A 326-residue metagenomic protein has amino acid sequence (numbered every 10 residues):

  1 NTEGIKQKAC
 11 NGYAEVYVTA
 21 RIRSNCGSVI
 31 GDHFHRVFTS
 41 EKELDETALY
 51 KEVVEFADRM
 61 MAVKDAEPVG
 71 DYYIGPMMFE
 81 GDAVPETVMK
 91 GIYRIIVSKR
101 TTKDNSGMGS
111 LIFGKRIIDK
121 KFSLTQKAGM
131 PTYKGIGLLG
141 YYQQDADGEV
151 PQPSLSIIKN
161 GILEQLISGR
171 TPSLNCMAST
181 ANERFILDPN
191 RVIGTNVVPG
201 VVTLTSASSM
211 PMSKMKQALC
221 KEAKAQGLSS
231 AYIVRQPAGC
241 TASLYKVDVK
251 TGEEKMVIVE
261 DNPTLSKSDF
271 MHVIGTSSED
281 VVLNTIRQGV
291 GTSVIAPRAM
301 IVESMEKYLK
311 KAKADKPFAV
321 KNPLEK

Functional and structural regions predicted by a protein language model:
N1-K134, G140-Q144, K159-I162, D280 (+1 more regions): Active-site bordering "gate/hinge" segments that shape substrate access to catalytic or cofactor-binding pockets
L111-K326: Dual-mode signal for accessory low-complexity, basic/Gly-rich regions
